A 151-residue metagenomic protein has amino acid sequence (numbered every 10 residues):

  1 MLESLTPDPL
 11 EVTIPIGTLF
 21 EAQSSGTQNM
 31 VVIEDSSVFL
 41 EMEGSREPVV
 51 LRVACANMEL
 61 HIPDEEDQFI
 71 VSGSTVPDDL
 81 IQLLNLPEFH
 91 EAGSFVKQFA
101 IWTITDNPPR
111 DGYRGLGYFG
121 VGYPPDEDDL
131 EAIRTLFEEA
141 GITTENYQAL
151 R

Functional and structural regions predicted by a protein language model:
M1-I14: Asparagine-centered strand-capping/turn motif at beta-strand->loop junctions
S4-T6, E43-E47, G93: Solvent-exposed loop and beta-edge segments used for protein-protein assembly and interaction
D8, T18, N57-E59, N107-R110: Short loop/turn segments at secondary-structure transitions that flank enzyme active sites
V12-I14, L51, I101: Long, contiguous hydrophobic alpha-helical segments, chiefly transmembrane helices and signal peptides
L19-V71: Intrinsically disordered, low-complexity Pro/Gly/Ser/Thr-rich segments with frequent PxxP/GP/PP motifs and embedded
I62-E91: Short amphipathic alpha-helical segments and their helix-coil junctions
N85-R151: Activation targets extended, charge/polar-rich intrinsically disordered C-terminal tails
